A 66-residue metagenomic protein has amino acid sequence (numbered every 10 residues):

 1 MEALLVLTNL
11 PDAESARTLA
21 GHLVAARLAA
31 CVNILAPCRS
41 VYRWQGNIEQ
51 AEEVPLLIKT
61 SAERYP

Functional and structural regions predicted by a protein language model:
M1-P66: Positively charged, small/polar-rich N-terminal and surface patches that mediate targeting and assembly and bind
